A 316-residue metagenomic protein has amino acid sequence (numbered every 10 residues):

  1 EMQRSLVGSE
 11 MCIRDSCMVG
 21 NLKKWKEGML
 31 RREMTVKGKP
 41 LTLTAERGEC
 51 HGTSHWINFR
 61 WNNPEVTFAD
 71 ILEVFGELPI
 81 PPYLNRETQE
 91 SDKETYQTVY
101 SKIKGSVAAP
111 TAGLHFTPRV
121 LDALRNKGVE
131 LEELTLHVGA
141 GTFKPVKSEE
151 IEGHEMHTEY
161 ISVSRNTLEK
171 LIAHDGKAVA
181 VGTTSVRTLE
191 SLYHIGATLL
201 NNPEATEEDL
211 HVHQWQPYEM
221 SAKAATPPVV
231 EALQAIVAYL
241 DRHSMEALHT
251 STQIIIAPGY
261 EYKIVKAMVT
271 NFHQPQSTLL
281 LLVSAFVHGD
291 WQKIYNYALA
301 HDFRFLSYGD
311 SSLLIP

Functional and structural regions predicted by a protein language model:
E1-M2: Short, exposed "boundary/linker" segments that immediately precede the start of a downstream structural module
S5, S9-E10, R14-P316: Surface-exposed, charge/polar-rich loops and edge strands
